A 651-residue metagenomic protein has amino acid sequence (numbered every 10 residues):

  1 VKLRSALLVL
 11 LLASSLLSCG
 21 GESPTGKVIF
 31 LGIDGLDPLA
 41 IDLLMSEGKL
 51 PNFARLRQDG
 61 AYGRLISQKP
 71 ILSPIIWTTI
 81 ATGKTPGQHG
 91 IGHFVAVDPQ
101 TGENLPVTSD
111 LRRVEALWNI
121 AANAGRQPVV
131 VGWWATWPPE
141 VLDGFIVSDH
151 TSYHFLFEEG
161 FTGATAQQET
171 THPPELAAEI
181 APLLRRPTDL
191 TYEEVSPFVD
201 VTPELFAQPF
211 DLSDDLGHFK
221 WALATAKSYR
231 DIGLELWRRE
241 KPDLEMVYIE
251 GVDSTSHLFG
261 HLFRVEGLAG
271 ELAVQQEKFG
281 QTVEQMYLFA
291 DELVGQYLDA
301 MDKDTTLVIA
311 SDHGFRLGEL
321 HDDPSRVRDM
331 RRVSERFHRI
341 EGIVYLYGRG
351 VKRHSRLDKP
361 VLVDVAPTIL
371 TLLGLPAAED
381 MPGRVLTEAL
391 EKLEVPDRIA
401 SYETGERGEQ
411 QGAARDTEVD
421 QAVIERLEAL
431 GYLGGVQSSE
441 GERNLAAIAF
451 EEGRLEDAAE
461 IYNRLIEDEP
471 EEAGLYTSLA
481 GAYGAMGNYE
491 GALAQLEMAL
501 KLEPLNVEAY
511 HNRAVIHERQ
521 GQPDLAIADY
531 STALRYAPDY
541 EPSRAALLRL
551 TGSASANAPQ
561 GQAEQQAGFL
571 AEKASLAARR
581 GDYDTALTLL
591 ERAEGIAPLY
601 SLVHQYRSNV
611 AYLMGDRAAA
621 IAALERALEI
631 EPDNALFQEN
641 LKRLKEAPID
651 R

Functional and structural regions predicted by a protein language model:
E22-P24, L39-D42, G48, F219-K241 (+2 more regions): A long, amphipathic alpha-helix that forms part of the scaffold/cap immediately adjacent to metal-dependent active
L39-P86, Q127-V131: Short, structured active-site-proximal loop/turn typified by the sulfatase FGly-forming signature C/S-X-P-X-R
T85-A273: His/Asp/Glu-rich, glycine-adjacent segments that coordinate divalent cations and/or stabilize oxyanion chemistry on
G295, V327-L375: Substrate-binding rim/cap in mid-to-C-terminal beta-strand-loop elements of soluble/periplasmic
D304-R349, P382, R398-I399: Histidine-centered active-site microenvironments of extracellular/periplasmic hydrolases and transferases
E451, A485, R519, A546-R549 (+4 more regions): Register position in tetratricopeptide repeats
